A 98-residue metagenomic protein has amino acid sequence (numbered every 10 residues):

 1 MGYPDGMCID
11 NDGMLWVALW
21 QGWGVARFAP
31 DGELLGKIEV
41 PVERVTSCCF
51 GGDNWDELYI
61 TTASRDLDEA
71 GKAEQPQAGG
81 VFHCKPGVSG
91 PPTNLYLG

Functional and structural regions predicted by a protein language model:
M1, K37-P41, L97-G98: Surface loop/turn motifs at the tips and blade-to-blade linkers of beta-strand repeat domains
M1-M14, V42-W55: Beta-rich, blade/repeat-based domains predominating in secreted/periplasmic proteins but also intracellular
D12, Q21-G22, W55, A78: Surface-exposed loop/turn positions within WD40 beta-propeller blades
L15-W20, Y59-R65: Conserved beta-strand positions in repeat-built beta-propeller and related beta-rich domains
W23-V25, D66-D68, V81: Structural signal for beta-propeller blades
F28-E33, K85-V88: Short loop/turn segments that connect beta-strands within beta-propeller blades
A63-A78: Short, conserved, GDST-rich strand-edge loop motifs in beta-rich repeat architectures
Q75-S89: Beta-propeller blade signature
